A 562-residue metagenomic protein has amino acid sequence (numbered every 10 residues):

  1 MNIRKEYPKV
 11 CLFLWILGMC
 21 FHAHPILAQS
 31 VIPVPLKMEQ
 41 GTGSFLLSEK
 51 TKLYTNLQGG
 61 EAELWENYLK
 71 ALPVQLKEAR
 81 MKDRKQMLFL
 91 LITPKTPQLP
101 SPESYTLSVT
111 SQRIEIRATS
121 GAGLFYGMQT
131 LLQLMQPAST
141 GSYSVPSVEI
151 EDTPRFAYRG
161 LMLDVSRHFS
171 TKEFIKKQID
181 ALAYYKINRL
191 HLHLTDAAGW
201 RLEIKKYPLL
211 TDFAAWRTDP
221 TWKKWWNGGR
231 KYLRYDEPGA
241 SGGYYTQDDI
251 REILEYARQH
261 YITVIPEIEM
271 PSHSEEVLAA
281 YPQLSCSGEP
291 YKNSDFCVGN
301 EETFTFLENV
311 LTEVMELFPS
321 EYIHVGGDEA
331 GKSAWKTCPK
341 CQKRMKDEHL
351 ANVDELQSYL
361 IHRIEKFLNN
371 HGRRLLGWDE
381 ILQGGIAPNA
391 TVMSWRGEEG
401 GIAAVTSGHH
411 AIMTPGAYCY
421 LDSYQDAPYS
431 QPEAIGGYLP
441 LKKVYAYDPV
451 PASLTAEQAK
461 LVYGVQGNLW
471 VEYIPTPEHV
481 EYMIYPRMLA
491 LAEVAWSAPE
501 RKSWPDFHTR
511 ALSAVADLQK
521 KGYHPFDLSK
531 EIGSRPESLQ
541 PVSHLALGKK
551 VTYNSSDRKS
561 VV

Functional and structural regions predicted by a protein language model:
M1-S30: Bacterial Sec-dependent N-terminal signal peptides
A28-Y158, H479, L491-F526, E537: Contiguous, structured surface segment used for ligand recognition
S30, Q98-Y322, R363, F367 (+1 more regions): Feature activates predominantly on carbohydrate-active enzymes
E61, F169-T171, A197-E203, P271-V277 (+7 more regions): Flexible loop/turn segments at secondary-structure boundaries
V277, Q283-A390, W395-A403: Active-site neighborhood of glycoside hydrolase catalytic domains
R374-E380, G385-A390, R396-Q540: Flexible, acidic glycine-rich loops studded with aromatic residues
S538-V562: Disordered, acidic Ser/Thr/Pro-rich linker "stalks" and the adjacent N-terminal cap of the next globular domain
